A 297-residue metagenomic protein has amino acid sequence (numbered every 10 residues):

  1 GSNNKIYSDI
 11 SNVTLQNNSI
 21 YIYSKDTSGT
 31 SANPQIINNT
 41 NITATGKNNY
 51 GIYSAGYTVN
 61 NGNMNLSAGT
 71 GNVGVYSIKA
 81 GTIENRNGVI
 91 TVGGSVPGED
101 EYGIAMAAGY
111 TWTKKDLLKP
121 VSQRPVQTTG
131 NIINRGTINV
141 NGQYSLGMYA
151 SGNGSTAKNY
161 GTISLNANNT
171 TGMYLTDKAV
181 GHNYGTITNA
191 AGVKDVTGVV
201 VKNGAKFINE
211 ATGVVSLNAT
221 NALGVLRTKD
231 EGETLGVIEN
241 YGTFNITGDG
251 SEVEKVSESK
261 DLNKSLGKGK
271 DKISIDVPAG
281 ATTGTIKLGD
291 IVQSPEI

Functional and structural regions predicted by a protein language model:
G1-I297: Long, low-complexity, polar and repeat-rich extracellular regions of very large Gram-negative surface proteins
